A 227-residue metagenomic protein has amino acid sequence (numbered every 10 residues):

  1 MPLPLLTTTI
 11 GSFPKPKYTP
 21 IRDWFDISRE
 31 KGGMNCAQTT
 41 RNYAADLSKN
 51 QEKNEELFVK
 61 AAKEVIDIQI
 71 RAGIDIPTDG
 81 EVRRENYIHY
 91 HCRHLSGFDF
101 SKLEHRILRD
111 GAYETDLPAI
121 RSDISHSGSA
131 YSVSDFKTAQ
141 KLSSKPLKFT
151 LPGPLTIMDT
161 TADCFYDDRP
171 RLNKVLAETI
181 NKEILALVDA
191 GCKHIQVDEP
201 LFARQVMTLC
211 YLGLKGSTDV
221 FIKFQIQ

Functional and structural regions predicted by a protein language model:
M1-Q227: Domain-level signal for soluble alpha/beta catalytic cores
